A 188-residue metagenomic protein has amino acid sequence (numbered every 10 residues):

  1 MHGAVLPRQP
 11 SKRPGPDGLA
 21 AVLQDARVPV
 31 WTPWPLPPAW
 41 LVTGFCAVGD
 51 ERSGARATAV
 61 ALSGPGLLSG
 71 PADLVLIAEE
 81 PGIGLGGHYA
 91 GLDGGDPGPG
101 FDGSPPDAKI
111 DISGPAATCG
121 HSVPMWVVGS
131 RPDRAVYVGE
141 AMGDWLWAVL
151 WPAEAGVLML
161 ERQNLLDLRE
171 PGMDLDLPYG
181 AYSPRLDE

Functional and structural regions predicted by a protein language model:
M1-A26: N-terminal cysteine/histidine-rich coordination modules
V28-E188: Domain-scale terminal segments
